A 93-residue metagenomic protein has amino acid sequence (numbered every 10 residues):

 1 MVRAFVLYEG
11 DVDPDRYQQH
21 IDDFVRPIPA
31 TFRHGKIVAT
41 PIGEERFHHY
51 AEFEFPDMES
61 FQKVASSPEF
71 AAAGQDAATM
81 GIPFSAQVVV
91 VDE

Functional and structural regions predicted by a protein language model:
M1-S66, V89-E93: Short S/T/G/P-rich N-terminal loop/turn motif that feeds into the first structured element of a domain
R26-I28, A71-Q75, G81: A common structural junction motif
T79-A86, V91: Short, active-site-adjacent segments that bind or coordinate small-molecule cofactors and metal centers
